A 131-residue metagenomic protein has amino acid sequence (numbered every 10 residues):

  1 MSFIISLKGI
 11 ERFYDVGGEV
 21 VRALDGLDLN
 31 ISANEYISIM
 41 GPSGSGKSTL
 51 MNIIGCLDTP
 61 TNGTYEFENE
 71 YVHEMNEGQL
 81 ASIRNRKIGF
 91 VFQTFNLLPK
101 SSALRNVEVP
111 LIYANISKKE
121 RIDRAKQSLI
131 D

Functional and structural regions predicted by a protein language model:
S2-I4, F13-G26: A short, flexible loop at the N-terminus of ABC-type nucleotide-binding domains that lies
D15, T64-S82, I116: ABC ATPase NBD Q-loop/coupling interface
M40-P42: The feature captures the beta-strand-to-loop junction immediately N-terminal to the Walker
G55: Helix-to-loop junction immediately C-terminal to a conserved catalytic motif
E68-Y71, K119-D131: Conserved ABC ATPase "signature" region
S101-P110: Short coil-to-helix segment of the ABC ATPase nucleotide-binding domain corresponding to the Q-loop/switch region
